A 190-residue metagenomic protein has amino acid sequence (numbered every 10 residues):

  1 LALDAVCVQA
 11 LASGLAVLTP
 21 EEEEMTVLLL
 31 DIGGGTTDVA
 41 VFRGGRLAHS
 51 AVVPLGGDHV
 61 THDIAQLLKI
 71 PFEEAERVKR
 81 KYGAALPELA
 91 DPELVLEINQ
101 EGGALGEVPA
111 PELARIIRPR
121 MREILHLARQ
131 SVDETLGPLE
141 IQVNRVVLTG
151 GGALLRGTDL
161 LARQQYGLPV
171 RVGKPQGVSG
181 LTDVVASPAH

Functional and structural regions predicted by a protein language model:
L1-L29, R46-A48, G57, L68-P119 (+1 more regions): Nucleotide/phosphate-binding catalytic cleft detector across ATP-hydrolyzing and phosphate-transferring enzymes
L3, V170-V172: Generic structural signal for residues in well-ordered beta-strands
L15, K174-H190: Glycine-rich phosphate-binding/hydrolytic loop that grips phosphoryl groups
L29-T36, F42-G45, P54-D58, T149-A153: A short acidic Gly-Thr/Ser loop motif
S50-V52: Residue-level detector of high-confidence beta-strand sites
A84-L86, E140-L168: Glycine-rich phosphate-binding loops at beta-strand->alpha-helix junctions
L125, R129-N144: Phosphate/pyrophosphate-binding loops at sites that engage ATP/ADP/AMP, CoA/4′-phosphopantetheine, polyphosphate
